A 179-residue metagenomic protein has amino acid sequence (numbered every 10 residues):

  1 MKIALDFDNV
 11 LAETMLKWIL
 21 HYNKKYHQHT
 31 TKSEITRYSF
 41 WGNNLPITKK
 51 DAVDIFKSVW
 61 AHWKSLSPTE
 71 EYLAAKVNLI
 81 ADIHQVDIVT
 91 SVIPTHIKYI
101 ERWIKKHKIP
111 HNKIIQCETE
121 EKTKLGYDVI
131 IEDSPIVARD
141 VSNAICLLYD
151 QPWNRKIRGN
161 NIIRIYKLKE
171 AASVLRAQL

Functional and structural regions predicted by a protein language model:
M1-A52: Active-site neighborhood of HAD-like aspartate-dependent phosphohydrolases
K57-D87, P94-K98: Short, acidic loop-to-helix structural element flanking the phosphoryl-transfer center in phosphate-processing enzymes
V89-D140: Substrate-recognition "cap/lid" segment bordering the active-site pocket of phosphatases
I114-C117, I162-E170: Short acidic-hydrophobic, aromatic-tinged amphipathic segments that line or gate anion-handling sites
E121-K124, K169-L179: Short amphipathic alpha-helix with an adjacent loop that forms part of the alpha/beta core around
I131-K167: Acidic, Mg2+-coordinating phosphoryl-transfer loop and its flanking beta/alpha structural elements, shared across
